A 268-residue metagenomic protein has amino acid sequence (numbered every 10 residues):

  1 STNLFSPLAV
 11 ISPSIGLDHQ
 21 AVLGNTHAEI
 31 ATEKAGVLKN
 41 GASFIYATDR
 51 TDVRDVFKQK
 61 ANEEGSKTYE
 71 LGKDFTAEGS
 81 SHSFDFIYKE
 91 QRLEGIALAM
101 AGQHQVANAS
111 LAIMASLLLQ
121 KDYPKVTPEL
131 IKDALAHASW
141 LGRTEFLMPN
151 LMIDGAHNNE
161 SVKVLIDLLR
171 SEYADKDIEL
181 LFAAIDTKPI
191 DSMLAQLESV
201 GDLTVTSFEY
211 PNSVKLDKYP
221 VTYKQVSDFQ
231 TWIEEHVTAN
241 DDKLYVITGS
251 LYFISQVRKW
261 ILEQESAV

Functional and structural regions predicted by a protein language model:
S1-I11, I15-Q20, E29, Q91-D202: Nucleotide phosphate-binding/pyrophosphate-handling subdomain across enzymes that bind or process nucleotide phosphates
L4, I15-L23, T204-Y219, I261-V268: Flexible, gly/pro- and Lys/Arg-enriched active-site loops
P7-L8, S12-G95, I113-E129: Acidic, Mg2+-coordinating active-site environments of NTP-dependent enzymes
I11-P13, G65-E70, D177-L180, D202-S207 (+1 more regions): Short hydrophobic/aromatic-enriched beta-strand-loop microsegments
S14-D18, K73-F75, F182-I185, T206-N212 (+1 more regions): Short, acidic/turn-prone active-site loops that include or flank metal/cofactor- and phosphate-binding residues
R50-K67, S80, K188-V246: C-terminal helical cap/extension that packs against the catalytic core of soluble nucleotide-cofactor enzymes
S250: Active-site-proximal loop/hinge segments that shape catalytic or ion-binding/gating pockets
